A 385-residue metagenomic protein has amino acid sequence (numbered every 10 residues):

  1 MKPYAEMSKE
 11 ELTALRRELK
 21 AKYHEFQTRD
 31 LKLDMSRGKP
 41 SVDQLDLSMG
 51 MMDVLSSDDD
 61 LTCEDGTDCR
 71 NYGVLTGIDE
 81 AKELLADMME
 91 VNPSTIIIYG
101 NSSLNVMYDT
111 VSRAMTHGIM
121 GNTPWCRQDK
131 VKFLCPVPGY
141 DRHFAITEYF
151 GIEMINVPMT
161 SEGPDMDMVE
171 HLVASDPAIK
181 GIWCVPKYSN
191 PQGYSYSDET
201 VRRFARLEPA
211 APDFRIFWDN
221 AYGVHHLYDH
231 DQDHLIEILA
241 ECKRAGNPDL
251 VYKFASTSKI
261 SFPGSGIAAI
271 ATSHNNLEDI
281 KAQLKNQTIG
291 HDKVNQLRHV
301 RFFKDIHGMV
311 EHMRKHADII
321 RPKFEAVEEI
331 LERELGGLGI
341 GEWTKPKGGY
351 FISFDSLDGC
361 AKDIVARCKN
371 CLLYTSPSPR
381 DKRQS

Functional and structural regions predicted by a protein language model:
K2-T76, E80-D87: N-terminal "arm"/small-domain region of PLP-dependent enzymes with the aminotransferase-like
T67-P212, G223-G246: Conserved core of the PLP fold type I
Y99, A240-R321, R333: Conserved core segment of the aminotransferase class I/II
G181, R215, Y252: Hydrophobic "anchor" residues on beta-strands that sit immediately upstream of conserved functional sites
R314-E328, G341-D355: Conserved glycine-rich beta-strand-loop-beta hairpin in the small C-terminal domain of fold type I
G359-I364: Short, conserved charged micro-motifs
Y374-Q384: Conserved small/polar residues in nucleotide/adenosyl-binding loops
